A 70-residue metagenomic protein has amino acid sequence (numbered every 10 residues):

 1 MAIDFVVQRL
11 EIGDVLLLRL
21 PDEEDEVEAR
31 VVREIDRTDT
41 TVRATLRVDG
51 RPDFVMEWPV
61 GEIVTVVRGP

Functional and structural regions predicted by a protein language model:
M1-I12: Mixed-charge, Lys/Arg-rich low-complexity intrinsically disordered regions
D25-D36: Short beta-strand-centered aromatic/proline hotspots
I35-D39, V67: A generic structural motif
T38-R47: Short, solvent-exposed secondary-structure boundary/capping segments
V48-P70: Intrinsically disordered, low-complexity, charged/polar segments
